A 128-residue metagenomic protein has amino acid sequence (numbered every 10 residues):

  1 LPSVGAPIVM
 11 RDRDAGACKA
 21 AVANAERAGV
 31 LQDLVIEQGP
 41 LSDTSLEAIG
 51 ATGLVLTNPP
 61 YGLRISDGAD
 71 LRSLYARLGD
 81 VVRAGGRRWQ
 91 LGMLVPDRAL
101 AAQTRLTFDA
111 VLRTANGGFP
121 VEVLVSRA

Functional and structural regions predicted by a protein language model:
L1-A128: Class I S-adenosyl-L-methionine-dependent methyltransferase catalytic core
